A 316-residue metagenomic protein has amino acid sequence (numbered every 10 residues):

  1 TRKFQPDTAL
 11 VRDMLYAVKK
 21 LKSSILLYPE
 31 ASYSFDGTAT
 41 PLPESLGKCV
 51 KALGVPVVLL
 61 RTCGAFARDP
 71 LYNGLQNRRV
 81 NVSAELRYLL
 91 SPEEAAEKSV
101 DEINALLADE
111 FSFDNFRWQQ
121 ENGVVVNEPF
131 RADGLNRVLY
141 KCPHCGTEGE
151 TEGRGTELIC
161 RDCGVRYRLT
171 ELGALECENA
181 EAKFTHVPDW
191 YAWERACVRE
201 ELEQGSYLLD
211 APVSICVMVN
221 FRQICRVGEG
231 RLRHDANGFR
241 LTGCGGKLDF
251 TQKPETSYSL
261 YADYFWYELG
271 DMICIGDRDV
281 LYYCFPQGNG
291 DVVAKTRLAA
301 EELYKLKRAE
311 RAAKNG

Functional and structural regions predicted by a protein language model:
T1-A105, E121-N122, P129, H144-C145 (+10 more regions): Soluble catalytic domains of membrane acyltransferases
V80-E148, D279-D291, T296: A broadly conserved sequence feature marking short terminus-proximal activation segments in nucleic acid-centric
N127-E181: Cys/His-rich short segments
R154, D235-N237, L269: Structural motif
L158, F239-R240, I273: Hydrophobic residues embedded in beta-strands of well-ordered beta-sheets
R166, Q223-C225, G245-F250, D277-D291: Short, surface-exposed beta-strand/loop "edge" segments at domain boundaries and coil↔beta transitions
R166-K247: Long, charge-rich boundary regions
T256-G316: Acidic, Ser/Thr- and proline-rich intrinsically disordered linker/docking segments of eukaryotic scaffolds
